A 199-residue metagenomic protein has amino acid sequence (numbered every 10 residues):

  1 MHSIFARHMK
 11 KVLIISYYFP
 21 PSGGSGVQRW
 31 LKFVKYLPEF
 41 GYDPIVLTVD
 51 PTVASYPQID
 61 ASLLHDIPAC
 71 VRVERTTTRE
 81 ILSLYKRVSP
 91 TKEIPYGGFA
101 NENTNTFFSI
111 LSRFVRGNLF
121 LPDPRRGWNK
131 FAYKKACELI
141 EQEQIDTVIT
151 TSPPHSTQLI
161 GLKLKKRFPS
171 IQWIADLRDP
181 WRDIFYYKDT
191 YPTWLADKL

Functional and structural regions predicted by a protein language model:
H2-L82: N-terminal subdomain of nucleotide-sugar transferases
K10-V12, T147, K163-F185: Active-site proximal beta-strand in glycosyltransferases
Y17, P153, L177-P180: Histidine-centered beta-alpha loop that forms part of the nucleotide-sugar donor binding/catalytic region in diverse
V49-K130, L139: A conserved catalytic-core segment of Leloir-type glycosyltransferases
T104-T106, F120, A132, A136-T157 (+1 more regions): Short N-terminal targeting/anchoring amphipathic segment
P124-F131, S156, L195, L199: Soluble or luminal CAZymes and related metallo-dependent hydrolases
Q172, R182-L199: Nucleotide-sugar donor phosphate/pyrophosphate-binding loop at the beta->alpha transition of glycosyltransferases
